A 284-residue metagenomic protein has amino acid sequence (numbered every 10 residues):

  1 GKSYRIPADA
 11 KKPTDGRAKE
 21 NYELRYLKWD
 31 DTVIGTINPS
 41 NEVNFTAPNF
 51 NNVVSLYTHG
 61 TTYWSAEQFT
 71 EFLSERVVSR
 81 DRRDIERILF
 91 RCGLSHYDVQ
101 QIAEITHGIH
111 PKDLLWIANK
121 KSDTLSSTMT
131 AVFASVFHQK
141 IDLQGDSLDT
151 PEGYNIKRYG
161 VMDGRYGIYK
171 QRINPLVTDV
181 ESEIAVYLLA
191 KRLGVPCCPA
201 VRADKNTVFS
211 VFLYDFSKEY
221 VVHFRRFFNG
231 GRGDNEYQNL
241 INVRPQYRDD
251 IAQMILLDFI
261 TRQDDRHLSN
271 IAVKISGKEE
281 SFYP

Functional and structural regions predicted by a protein language model:
G1-Q263, A272-P284: Phosphate/dinucleotide-binding and metal-coordinating scaffold of catalytic cores in nucleotide-dependent enzymes
L268-S269: Catalytic-loop Lys-Pro-X-Asn motif of eukaryotic-like protein kinases
